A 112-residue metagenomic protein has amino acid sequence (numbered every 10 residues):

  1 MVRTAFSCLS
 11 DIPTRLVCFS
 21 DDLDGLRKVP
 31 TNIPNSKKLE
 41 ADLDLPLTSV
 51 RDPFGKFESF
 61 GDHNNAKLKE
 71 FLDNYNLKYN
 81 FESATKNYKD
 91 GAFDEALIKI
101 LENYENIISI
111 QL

Functional and structural regions predicted by a protein language model:
M1-I108: N-terminal Rossmann-like or analogous alpha/beta NTP/dinucleotide-binding catalytic cores that position adenine
L112: Cys/His-clustered metal-coordination modules, chiefly Zn-binding fingers
